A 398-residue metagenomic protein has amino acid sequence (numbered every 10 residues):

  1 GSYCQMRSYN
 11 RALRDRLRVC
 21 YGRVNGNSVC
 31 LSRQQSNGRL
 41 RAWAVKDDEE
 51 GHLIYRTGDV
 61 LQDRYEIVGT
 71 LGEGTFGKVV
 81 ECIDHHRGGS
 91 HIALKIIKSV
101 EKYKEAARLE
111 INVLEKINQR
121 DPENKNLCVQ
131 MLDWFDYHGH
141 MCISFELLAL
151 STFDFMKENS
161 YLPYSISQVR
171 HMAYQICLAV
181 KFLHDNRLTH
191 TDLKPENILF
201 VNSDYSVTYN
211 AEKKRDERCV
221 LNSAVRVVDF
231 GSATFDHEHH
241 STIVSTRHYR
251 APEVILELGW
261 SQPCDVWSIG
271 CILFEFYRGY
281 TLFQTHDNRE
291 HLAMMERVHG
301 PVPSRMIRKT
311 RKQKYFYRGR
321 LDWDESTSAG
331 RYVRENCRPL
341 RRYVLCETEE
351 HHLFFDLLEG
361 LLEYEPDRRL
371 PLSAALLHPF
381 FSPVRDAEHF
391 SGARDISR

Functional and structural regions predicted by a protein language model:
G1-T57: Intrinsically disordered, low-complexity regulatory segments that flank or precede the catalytic domain of eukaryotic
T57, K78-S99: Glycine-rich ATP phosphate-binding loop
I67-T75, V79: Protein kinase glycine-rich loop
Q119-D133: Conserved HxN/HPN-centered segment at the entrance to the catalytic loop of eukaryotic protein kinase-like domains
N126, G139-C142, L147-K214, C219-N222 (+2 more regions): Conserved alphaE helix
H140-C142, G231-E238, P301-E359: C-terminal lobe substrate-recognition/regulatory segment of protein kinase catalytic domains
D204, D367-R398: Regulatory extensions flanking the kinase catalytic core
F235-D236, E253-C264, Y277: Conserved end of the kinase activation segment
